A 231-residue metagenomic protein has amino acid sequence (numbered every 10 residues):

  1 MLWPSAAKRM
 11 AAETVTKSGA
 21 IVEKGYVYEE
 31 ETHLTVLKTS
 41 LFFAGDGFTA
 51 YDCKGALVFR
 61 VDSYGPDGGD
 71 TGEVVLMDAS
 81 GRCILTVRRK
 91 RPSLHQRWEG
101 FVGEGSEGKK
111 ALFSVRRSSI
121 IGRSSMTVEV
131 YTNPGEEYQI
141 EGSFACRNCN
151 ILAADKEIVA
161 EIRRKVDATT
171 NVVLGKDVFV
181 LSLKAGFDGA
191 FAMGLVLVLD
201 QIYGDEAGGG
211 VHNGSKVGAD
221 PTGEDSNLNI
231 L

Functional and structural regions predicted by a protein language model:
M1-T71, A79, H95, S106-L231: Low-complexity or membrane-interfacial segments used for flexible interactions
T71-G103: Classical protein tyrosine phosphatase
